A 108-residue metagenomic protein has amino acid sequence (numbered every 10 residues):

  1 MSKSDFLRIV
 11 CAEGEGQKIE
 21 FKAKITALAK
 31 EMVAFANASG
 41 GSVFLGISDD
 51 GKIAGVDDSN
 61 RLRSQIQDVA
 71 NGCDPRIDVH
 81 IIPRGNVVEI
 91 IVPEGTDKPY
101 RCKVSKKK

Functional and structural regions predicted by a protein language model:
M1-K108: Conserved N-terminal catalytic/coupling substructures associated with nucleotide/phosphate chemistry
